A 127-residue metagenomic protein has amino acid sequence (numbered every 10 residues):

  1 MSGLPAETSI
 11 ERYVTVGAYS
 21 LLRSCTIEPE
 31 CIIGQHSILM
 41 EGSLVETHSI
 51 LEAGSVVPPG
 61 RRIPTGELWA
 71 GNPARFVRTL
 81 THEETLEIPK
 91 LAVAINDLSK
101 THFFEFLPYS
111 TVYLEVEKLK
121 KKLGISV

Functional and structural regions predicted by a protein language model:
M1-L4, A18-Y19, T26-V127: Glycine-rich hexapeptide-repeat left-handed beta-helix
P5-Y13: Glycine/small-residue-rich loop that forms an oxyanion/phosphate-binding "nest" at active or ligand-binding sites
V14, L22: Short, flexible active-site loops
